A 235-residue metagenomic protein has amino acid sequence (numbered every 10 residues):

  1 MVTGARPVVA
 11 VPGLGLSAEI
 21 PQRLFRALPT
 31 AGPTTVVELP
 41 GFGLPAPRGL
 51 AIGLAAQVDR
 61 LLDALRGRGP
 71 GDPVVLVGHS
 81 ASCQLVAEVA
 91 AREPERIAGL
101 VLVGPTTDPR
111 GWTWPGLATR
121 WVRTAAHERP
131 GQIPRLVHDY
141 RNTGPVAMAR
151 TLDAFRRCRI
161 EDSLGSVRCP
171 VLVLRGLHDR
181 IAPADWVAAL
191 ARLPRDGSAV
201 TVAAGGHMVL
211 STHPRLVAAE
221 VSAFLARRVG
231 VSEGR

Functional and structural regions predicted by a protein language model:
V2-A46: Conserved HGGG/HGGXW glycine-rich cap/lid loop of the alpha/beta-hydrolase fold
E19, T35-V75, A219: Active-site loop/oxyanion-hole signature of alpha/beta-hydrolase fold enzymes
Q84-R92, R96-E128: Flexible "cap/lid" loop of the alpha/beta hydrolase fold
I133-D162: Hydrophobic, aromatic-rich cap/lid helix
V167, V173-R175, D179: Short beta-strand/loop motif that positions the catalytic acidic residue of the alpha/beta-hydrolase fold
R180-W186: Conserved alpha/beta-hydrolase "acid-adjacent" motif
R192-H207: Catalytic histidine neighborhood in serine/cysteine hydrolases with alpha/beta-hydrolase-type architecture
G205-A218: Catalytic histidine-centered segment of alpha/beta-hydrolase-like enzymes
